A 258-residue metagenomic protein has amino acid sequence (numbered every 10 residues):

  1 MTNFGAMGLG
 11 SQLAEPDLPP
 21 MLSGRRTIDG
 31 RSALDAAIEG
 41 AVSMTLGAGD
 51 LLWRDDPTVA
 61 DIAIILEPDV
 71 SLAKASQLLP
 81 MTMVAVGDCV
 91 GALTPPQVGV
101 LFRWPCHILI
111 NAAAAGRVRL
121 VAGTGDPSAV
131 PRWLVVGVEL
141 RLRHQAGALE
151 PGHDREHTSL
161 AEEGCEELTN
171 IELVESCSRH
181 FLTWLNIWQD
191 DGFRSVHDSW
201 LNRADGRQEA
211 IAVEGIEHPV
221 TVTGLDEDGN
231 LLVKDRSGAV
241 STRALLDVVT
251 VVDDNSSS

Functional and structural regions predicted by a protein language model:
T2-R54, S71-P95, A114-S258: Long, positively charged amphipathic alpha-helical accessory segments at protein N-termini or as interdomain linkers
P57-L66: Residues forming anionic-ligand binding surfaces in small-molecule and nucleic-acid pockets of primarily soluble enzymes
A60, I108, N230-L231: Hydrophobic residues embedded in beta-strands of well-ordered beta-sheets
I62, C106, V136-L140: A structural signal for short, well-ordered beta-strand segments
V100-A112: Catalytic palm active-site di-aspartate
